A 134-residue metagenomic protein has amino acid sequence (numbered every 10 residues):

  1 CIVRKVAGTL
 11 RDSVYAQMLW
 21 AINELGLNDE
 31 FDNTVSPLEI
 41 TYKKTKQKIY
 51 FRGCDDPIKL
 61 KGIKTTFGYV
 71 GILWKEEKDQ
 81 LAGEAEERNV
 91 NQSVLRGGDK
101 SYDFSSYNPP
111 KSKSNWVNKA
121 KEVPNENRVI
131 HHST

Functional and structural regions predicted by a protein language model:
C1-T134: Phosphate/NTP-binding elements of NTP-utilizing enzymes
